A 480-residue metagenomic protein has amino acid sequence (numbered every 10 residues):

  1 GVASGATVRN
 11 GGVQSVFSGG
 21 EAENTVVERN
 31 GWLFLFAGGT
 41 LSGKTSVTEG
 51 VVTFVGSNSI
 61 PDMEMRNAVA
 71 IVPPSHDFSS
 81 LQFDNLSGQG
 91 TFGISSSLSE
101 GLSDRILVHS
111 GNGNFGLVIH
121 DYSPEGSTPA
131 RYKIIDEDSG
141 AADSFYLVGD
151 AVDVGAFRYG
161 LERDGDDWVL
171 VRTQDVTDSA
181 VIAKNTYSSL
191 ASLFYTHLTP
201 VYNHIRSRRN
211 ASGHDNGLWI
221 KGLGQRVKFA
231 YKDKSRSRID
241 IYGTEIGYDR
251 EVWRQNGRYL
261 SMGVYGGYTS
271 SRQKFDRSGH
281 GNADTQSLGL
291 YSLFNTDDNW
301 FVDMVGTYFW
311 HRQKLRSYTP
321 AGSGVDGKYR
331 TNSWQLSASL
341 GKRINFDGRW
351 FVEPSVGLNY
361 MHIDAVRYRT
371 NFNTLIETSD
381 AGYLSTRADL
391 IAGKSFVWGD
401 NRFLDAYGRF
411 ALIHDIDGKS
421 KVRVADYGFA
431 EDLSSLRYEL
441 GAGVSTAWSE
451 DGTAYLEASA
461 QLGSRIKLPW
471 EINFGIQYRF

Functional and structural regions predicted by a protein language model:
S4-A6, G39: General marker for long, soluble alpha-helical cores
Q14-Y132: Extracellular beta-strand/loop-rich repeat segments of large surface/secreted proteins
W32, F36-A37, V55, D84-S97 (+1 more regions): Extracellular/surface-exposed low-complexity segments
E125-A142, K234-V252, L375-A381: Short secondary-structure subsegments characteristic of cysteine-rich extracellular domains
Q174-D347, V352, A458-S459, S464-P469: Outer membrane beta-barrel translocator domains of Type V secretion systems
S237, S271-N282, H311-Q335, M361-T386 (+4 more regions): Extracellular/periplasm-exposed beta-strand and loop segments of Gram-negative cell-envelope proteins, dominated by
T244-R250, L290-F294, G306-Y308, A338-K342 (+5 more regions): Residues on the lipid-exposed face of transmembrane beta-strands in outer-membrane beta-barrel proteins
R254, L375-F480: Outer membrane beta-barrel transmembrane domains
